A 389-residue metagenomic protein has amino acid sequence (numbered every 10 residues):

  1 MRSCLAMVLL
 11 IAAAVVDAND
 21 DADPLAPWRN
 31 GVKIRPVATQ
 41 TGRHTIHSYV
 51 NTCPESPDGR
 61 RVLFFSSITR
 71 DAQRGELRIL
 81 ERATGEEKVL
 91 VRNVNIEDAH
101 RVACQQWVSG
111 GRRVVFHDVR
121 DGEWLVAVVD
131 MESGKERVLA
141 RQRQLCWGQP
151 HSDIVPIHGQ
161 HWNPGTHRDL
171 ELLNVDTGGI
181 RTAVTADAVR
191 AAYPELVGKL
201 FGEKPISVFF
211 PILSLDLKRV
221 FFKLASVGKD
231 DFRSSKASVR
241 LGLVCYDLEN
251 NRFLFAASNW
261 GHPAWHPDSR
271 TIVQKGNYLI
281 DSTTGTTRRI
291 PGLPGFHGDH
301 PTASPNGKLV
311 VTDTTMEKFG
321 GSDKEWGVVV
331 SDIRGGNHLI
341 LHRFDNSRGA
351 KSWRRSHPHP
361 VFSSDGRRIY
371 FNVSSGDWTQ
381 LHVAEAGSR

Functional and structural regions predicted by a protein language model:
M1-V8: Sec-dependent signal peptide recognition, specifically the positively charged N-region followed immediately by
V8-D17: Hydrophobic h-region of N-terminal signal peptides that target proteins for export in Gram-negative bacteria
N19-R389: Sequence signature of WD/YWTD-type beta-propeller architectures
